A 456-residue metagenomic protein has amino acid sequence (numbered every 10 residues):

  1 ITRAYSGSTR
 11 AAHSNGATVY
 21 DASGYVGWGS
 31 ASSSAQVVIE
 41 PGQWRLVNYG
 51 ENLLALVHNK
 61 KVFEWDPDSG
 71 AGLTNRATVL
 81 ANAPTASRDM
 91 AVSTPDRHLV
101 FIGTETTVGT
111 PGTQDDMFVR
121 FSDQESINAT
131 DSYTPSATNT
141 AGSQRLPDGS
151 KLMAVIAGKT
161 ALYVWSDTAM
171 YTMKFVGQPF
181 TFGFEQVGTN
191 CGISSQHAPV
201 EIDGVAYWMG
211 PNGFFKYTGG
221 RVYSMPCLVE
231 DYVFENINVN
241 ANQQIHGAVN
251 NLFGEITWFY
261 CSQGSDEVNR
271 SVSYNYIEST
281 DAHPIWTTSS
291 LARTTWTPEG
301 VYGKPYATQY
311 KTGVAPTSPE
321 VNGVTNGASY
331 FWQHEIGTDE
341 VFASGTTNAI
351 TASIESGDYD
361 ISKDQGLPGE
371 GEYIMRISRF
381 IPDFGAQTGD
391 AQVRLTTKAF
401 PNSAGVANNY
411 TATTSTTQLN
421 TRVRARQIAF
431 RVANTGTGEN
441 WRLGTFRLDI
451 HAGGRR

Functional and structural regions predicted by a protein language model:
I1-Q43, G70-N75: Small/polar beta-strand repeat architecture
I1-T9, H58, D68, Y260-S262 (+2 more regions): Secondary-structure transition/turn motif
T2, E40-G42, V47-E51, H58-K60: Assembly/oligomerization scaffold segments
V26-I39, A71-I245, W286-T288: Beta-propeller and closely related beta-pinwheel folds
V38, Q43-N48, S150, N190-V205 (+1 more regions): Beta-sheet repeat architectures centered on beta-propellers
E51-N75: Hydrophobic or amphipathic alpha-helical targeting/insertion segments
L54-A55, L162, A206, P305: Hydrophobic beta-strand segments that make up the repeating blades of beta-propeller and related beta-repeat
